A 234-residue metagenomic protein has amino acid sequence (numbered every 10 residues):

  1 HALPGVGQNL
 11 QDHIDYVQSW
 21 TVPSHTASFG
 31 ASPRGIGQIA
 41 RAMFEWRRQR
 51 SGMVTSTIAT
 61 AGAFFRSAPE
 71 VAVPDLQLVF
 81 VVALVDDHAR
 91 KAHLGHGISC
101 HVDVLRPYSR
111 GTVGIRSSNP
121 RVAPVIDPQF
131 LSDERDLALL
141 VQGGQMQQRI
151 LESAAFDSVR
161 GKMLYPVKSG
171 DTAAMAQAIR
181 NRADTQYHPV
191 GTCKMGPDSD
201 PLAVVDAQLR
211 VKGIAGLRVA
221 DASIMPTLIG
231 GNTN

Functional and structural regions predicted by a protein language model:
H1-R41, M53: Glycine-rich loop(s) and the adjacent beta-strand/alpha-helix scaffold that form part
N9, N232-N234: Asparagine-centered polar/low-complexity signal
V22-T26, I39-N232: FAD-dependent oxidoreductase catalytic-site/capping-region signature
